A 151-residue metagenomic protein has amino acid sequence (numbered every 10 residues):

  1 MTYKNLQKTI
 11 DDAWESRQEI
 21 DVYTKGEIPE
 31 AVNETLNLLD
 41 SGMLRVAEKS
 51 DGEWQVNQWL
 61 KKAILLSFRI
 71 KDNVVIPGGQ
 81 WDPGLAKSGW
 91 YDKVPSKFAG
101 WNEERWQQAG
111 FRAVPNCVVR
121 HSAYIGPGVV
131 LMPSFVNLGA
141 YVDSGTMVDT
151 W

Functional and structural regions predicted by a protein language model:
M1-G110: Terminal amphipathic alpha-helical/low-complexity segments used for targeting or macromolecular assembly
Q107, F111-W151: Structural signal for interior beta-strand "rungs" in well-ordered beta-sheet cores of soluble enzyme domains
